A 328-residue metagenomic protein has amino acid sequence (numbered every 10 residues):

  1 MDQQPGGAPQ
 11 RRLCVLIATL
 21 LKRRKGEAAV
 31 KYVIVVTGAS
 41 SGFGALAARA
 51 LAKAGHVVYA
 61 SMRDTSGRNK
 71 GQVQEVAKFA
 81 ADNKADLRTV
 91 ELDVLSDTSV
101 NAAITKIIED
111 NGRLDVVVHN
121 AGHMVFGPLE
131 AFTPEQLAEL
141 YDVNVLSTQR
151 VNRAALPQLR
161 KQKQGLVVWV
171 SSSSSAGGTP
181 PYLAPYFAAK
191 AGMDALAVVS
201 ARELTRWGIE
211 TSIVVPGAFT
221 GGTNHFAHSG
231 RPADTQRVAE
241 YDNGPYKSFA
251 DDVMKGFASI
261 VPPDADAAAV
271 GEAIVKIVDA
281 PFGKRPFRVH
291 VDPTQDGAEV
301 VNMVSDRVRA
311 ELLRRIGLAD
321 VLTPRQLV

Functional and structural regions predicted by a protein language model:
Y32, R113-L114, L159-S172, W207-E210: Active-site loop of short-chain dehydrogenase/reductase
S40-S41: Conserved glycine-rich cofactor-binding loop
G67, L92-A102, P134: The beta1-alpha1 cofactor-binding region of Rossmann-like NAD(H)/NADP(H)-dependent oxidoreductases
A102-E109, G127-A131, E135-D142: Active-site Tyr-X3-Lys motif and surrounding loop/helix of classical short-chain dehydrogenase/reductase
N152-R153: A short, exposed helix-loop element centered on a Lys and neighboring polar residues
V168-G192, V198, R202-T205, G217-R231: Catalytic loop of short-chain dehydrogenase/reductase
E210-A258: C-terminal beta-strand-loop-alpha-helix "lid" module of Rossmann-like NAD(P)-dependent dehydrogenases
